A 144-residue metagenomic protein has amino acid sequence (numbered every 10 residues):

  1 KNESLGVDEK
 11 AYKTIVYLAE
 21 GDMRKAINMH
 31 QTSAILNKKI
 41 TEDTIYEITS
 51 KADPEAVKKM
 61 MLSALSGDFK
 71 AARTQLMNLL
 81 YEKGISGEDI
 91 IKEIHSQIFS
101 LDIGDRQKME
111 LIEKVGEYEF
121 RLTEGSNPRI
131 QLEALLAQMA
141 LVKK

Functional and structural regions predicted by a protein language model:
K1-A11, G21: Conserved small helical "lid"/interfacial subdomain of P-loop NTPases
Y12-L18, R24-K38, T44-Y46, K58-L62 (+2 more regions): C-terminal helical "lid" of AAA+/P-loop NTPase domains
K59-K144: Helix-rich C-terminal "collar"/helical-bundle subdomain used as an assembly and partner-interaction module in RFC-like
